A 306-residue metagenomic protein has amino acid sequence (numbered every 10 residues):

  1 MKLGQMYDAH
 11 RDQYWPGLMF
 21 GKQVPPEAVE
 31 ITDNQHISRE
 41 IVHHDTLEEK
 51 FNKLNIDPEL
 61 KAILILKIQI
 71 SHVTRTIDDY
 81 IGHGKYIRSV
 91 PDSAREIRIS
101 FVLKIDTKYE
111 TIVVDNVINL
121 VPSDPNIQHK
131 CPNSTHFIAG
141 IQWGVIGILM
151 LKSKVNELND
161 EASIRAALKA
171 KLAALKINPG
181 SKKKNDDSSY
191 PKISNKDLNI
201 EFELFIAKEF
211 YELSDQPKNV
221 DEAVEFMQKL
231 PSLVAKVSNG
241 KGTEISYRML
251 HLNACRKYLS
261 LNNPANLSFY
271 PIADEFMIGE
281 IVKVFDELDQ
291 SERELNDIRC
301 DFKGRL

Functional and structural regions predicted by a protein language model:
M1-R305: Membrane-permeabilization and membrane-interfacing ectodomains
